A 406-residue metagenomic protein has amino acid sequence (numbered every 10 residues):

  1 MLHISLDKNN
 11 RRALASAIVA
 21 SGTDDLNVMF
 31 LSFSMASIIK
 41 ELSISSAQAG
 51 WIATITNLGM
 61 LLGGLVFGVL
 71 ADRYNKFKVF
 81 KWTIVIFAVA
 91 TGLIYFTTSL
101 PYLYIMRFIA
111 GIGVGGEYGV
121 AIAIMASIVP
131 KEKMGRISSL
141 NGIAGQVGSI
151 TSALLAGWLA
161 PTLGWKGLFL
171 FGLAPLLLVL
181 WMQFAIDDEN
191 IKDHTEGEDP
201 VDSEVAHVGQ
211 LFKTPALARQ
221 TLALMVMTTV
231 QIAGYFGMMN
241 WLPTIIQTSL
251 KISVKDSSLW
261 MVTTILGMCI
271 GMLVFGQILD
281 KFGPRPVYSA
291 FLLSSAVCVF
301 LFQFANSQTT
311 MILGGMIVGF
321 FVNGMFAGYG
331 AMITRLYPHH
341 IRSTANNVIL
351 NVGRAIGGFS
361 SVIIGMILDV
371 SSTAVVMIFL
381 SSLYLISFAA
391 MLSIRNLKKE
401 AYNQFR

Functional and structural regions predicted by a protein language model:
S32, P215-M272: Extracytoplasmic gate region of multi-pass secondary transporters
I38-I39, L70-A71, L155-L163, I246-Q247 (+2 more regions): Interfacial helix-cap and linker-helix signal at transmembrane-aqueous boundaries of multi-pass secondary transporters
S43, N75, F96-Y102, K251 (+2 more regions): Helix-breaking motifs and short loop linkers at transmembrane-helix boundaries and internal kinks in secondary membrane
L62-T98: Conserved MFS/SLC helix-loop-helix module at the cytosolic interface between two early adjacent transmembrane helices
A90, P101-I109, T309-I317: Paired small-residue
M106-I143: Cytoplasmic helix-loop-helix junction between adjacent transmembrane helices in 12-TM secondary transporters
N141-F184: Helix-loop-helix hairpin linking two adjacent transmembrane segments in secondary transporters
L336-V370: A late C-terminal transmembrane helix in Major Facilitator Superfamily
